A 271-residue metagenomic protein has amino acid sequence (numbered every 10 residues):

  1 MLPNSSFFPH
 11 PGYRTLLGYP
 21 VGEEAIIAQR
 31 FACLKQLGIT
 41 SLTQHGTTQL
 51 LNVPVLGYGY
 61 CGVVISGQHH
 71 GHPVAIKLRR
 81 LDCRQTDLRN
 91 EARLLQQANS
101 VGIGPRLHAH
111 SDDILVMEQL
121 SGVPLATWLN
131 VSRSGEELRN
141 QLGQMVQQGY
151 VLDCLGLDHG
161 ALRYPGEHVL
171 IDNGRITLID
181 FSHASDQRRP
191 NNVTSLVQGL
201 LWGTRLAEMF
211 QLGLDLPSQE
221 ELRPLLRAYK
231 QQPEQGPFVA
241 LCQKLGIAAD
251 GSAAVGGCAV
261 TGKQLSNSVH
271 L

Functional and structural regions predicted by a protein language model:
M1-L51, C242, G246-A249: Juxta-kinase regulatory segment immediately upstream of eukaryotic protein kinase catalytic domains
I39-S41, Q49-R89: ATP-binding glycine-rich loop module of kinase domains
S66-H70, E118-Q119, I171-D172: Active-site beta-strand termini and strand-to-loop segments that position acidic
C83-V101: The N-lobe alphaC helix and its flanking beta3-alphaC-beta4 segment of protein kinase-like domains, centered on
I103-L142: Conserved structural core of kinase catalytic domains
G149-D158: Protein kinase catalytic-loop region centered on the HRD/HxD motif
A161, N173-L271: C-lobe/activation-segment region of protein kinase-like
P165-L170: Hydrophobic residue at the +6 position relative to the catalytic HRD Asp in the kinase catalytic loop
